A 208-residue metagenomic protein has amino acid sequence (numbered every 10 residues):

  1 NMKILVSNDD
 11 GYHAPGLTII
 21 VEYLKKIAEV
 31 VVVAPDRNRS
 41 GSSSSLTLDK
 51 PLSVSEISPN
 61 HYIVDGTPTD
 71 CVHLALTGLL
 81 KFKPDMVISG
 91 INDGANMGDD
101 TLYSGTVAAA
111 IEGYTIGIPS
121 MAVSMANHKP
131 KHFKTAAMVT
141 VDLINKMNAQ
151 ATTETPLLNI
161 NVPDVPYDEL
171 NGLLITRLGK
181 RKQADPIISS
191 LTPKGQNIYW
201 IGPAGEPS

Functional and structural regions predicted by a protein language model:
I4, P15-G78, F82-K83: A cross-family phosphate/adenosyl-ligand binding-site feature
V6-H13, D100-T101: Short, glycine-rich nucleotide/cofactor-binding loops
M86: Short, Asp-centered acidic motifs that coordinate Mg2+ and/or phosphate in catalytic or ligand-binding sites
A95-S104: Glycine/threonine-rich flexible loop motifs
A109-G113: Hydrophobic/aromatic ligand-binding patch that stacks against planar heteroaromatic rings of cofactors or nucleotides
Y114-A136: Glycine-rich phosphate/pyrophosphate-binding loops and their adjacent beta-strand/loop elements at enzyme active sites
T135-S208: Electrostatically charged, flexible surface regions
